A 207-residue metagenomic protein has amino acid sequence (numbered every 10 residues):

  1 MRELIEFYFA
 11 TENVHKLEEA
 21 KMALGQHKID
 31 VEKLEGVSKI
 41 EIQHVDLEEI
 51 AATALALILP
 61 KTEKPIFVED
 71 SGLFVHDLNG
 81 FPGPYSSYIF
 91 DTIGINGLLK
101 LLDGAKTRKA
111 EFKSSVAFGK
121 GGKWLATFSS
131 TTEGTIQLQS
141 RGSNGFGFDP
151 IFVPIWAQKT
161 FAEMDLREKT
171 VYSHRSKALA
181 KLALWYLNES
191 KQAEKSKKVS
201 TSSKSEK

Functional and structural regions predicted by a protein language model:
R2-Y8, V14-V199, K204-K207: Anionic-ligand binding patches
